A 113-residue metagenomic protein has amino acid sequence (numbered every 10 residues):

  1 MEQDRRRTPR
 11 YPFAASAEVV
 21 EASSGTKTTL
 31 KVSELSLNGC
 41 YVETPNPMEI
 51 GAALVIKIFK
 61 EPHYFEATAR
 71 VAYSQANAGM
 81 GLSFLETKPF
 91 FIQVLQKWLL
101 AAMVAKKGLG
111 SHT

Functional and structural regions predicted by a protein language model:
M1-T113: Structured alpha-helical
